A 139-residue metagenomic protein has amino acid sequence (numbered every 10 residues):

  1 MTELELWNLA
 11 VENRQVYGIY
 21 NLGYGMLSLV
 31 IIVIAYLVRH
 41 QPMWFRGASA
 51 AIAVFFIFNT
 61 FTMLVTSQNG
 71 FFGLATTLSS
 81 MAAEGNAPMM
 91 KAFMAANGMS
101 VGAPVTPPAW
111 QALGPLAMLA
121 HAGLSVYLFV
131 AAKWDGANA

Functional and structural regions predicted by a protein language model:
M1-I32: Cytosolic-side membrane-entry/anchor segment at the start of a transmembrane helix
W7-Q15, N97-Q111: Membrane-interface segments at the starts/ends of alpha-helical transmembrane spans
Y24, F55-F61, V65, A120-Y127: Alpha-helical transmembrane segments
S28-R39, A109-A139: Transmembrane alpha-helical segments in integral membrane proteins
V38-F56: Alpha-helical transmembrane segments and their helix-start/interface "positive-inside/aromatic belt" motifs in integral
A50-L78: Hydrophobic alpha-helical membrane-insertion segments
Q68-A96: Juxtamembrane non-transmembrane "cap" segments at the membrane-aqueous interface of multi-pass membrane proteins
M94-M99, D135: An amphipathic alpha-helical interaction surface
